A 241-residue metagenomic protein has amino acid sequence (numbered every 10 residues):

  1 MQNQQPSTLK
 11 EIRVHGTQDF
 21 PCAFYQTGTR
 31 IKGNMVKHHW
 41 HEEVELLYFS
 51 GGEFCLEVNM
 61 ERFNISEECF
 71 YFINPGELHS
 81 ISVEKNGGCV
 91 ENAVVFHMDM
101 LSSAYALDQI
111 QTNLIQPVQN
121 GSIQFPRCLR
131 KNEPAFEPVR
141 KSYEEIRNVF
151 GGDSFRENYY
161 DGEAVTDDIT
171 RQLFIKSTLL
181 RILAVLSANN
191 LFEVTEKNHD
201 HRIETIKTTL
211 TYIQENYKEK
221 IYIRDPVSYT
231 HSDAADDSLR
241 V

Functional and structural regions predicted by a protein language model:
Q2-T27, L78, S82-Y159: A hydrophobic/aromatic-rich effector-binding and dimerization subdomain of bacterial HTH-type transcriptional regulators
F24-W40: Conserved short histidine dyad/triad with adjacent acidic residue
W40-C55: Short, conserved beta-strand element in jelly-roll/cupin
S50, S66, P75: A cytosolic small-molecule/anion-sensing beta-strand core signal
M60-F72: Short acidic-glycine-tyrosine-enriched beta hairpin
E68, D237-S238: Short hydrophobic/aromatic patch on the recognition helix
F125-E137, F150-D225: Short, Lys/Arg-enriched, Trp-marked, Pro/Gly-tolerant hinge/linker segments that flank
Y229-D236: Conserved small/polar residues in nucleotide/adenosyl-binding loops
